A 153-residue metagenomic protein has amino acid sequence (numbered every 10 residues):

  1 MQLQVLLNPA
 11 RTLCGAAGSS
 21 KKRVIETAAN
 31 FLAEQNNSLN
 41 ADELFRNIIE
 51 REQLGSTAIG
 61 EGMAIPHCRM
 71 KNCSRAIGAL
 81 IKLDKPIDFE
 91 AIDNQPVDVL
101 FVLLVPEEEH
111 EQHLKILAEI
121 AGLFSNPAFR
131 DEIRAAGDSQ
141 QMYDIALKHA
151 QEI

Functional and structural regions predicted by a protein language model:
M1-I153: Cytosolic covalent-transfer regions centered on His/Cys nucleophiles that carry phosphoryl or persulfide groups
